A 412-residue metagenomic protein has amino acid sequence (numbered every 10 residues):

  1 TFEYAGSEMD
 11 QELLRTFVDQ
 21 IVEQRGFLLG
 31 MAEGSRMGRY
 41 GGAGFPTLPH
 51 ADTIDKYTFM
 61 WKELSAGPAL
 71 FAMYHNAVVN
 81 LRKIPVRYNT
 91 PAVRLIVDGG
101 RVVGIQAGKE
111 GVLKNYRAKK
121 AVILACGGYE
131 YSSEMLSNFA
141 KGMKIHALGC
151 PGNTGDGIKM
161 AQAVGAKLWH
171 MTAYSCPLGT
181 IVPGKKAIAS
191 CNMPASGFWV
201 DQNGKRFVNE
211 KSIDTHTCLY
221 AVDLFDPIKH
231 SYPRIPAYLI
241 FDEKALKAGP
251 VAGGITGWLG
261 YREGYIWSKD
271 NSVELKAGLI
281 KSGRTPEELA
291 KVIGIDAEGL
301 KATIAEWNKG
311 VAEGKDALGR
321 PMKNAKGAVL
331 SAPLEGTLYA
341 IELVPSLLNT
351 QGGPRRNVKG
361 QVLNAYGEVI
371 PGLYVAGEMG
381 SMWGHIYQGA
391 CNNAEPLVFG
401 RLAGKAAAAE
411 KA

Functional and structural regions predicted by a protein language model:
T1-F17: Glycine-rich active-site loop/strand segments that organize a redox cofactor
L13-L113, S133-E134, I304, V311-E335: Conserved redox-cofactor binding core of oxidoreductases
P85-R87, K167-W169, Y374: General small-molecule cofactor/ligand-binding pocket signal
R94, E288, G299-W383, Y387: A glycine-rich dinucleotide-binding beta-alpha-beta segment and adjacent secondary-structure elements that constitute
K109-K186, N393, F399-L402, A406: Glycine-rich loop(s) and the adjacent beta-strand/alpha-helix scaffold that form part
E130-M135, P250, M382-G384: Short acidic/His/Gly/Ser-rich catalytic and metal-binding motifs that mark active-site loops of diverse hydrolases
I158, V164-V292: An anion/pyrophosphate-binding glycine-rich loop and adjacent beta-alpha core in soluble alpha-beta enzymes
